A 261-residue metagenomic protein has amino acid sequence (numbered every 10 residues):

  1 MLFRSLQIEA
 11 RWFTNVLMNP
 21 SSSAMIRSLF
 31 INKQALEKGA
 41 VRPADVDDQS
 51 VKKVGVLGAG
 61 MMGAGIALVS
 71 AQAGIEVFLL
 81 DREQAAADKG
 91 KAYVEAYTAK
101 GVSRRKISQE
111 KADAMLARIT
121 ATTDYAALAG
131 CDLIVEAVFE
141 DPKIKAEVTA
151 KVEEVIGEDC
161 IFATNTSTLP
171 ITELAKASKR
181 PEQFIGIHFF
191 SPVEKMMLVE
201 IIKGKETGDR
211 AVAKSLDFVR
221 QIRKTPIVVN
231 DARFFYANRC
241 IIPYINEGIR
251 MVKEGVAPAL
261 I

Functional and structural regions predicted by a protein language model:
M1-L2: Short, small-residue-biased leader/transition segments that mark boundaries at the very start of proteins
I26-K53: A short, basic/flexible loop-to-alpha-helix module at the beginning of a structural domain
G63-A64: N-terminal Rossmann-fold NAD(P) dinucleotide-binding loop
A67, A71-G74: Gly/Ala-rich phosphate-binding loop of Rossmann-like dinucleotide-binding domains, activating on the conserved
E76-F78: Short beta-strand element of Class I
A85-K89, K100-E173, A177: Rossmann-like NAD(P)-binding element
A146-D217: Rossmann-fold NAD(P)-binding glycine/threonine-rich loop
I201-A232, P243-I261: Internal alpha-helical scaffold of NAD(P)-dependent oxidoreductase catalytic cores
